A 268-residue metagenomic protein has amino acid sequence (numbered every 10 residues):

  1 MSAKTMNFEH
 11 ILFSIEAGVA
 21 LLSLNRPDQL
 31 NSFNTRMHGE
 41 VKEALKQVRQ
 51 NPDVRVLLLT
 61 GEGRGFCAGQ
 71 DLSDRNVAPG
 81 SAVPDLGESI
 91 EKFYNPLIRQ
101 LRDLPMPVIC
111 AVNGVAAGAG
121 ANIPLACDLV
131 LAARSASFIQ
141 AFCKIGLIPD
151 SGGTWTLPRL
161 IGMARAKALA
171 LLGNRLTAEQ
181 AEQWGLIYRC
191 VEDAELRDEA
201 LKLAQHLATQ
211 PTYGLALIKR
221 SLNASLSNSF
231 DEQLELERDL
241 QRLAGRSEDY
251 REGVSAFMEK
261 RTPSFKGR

Functional and structural regions predicted by a protein language model:
M1-E62, R99: Conserved CoA-thioester-binding segment of acyl-CoA-metabolizing enzymes
M37-E40, F93, I123, L196 (+1 more regions): Hydrophobic alpha-helical membrane-association signature
G61-Q100, A116, G146, S229: Glycine- (often His-adjacent) and acidic-residue-rich active-site loop that binds/positions the CoA thioester
E91-I98, A204, L222, L234-E237 (+2 more regions): Hydrophobic alpha-helical core bundles mediating ligand binding, dimerization, or RNAP-core interactions
R99-L215, R242-S247, E252-S255, E259-R261 (+1 more regions): Crotonase-fold acyl-CoA enzyme core
L222-N228: Short, charged, surface-exposed hinge/linker loops at domain edges that act as mobile lids or interdomain connectors
